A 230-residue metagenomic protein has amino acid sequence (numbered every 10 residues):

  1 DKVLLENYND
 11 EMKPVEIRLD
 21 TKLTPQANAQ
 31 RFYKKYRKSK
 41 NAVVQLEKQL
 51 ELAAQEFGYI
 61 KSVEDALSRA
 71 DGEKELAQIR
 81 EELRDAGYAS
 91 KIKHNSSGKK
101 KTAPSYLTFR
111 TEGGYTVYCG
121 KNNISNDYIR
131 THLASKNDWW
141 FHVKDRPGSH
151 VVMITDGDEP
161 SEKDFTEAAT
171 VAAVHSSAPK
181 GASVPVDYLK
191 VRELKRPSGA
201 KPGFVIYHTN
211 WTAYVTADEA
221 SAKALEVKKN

Functional and structural regions predicted by a protein language model:
D1-N230: Extended, highly charged segments
